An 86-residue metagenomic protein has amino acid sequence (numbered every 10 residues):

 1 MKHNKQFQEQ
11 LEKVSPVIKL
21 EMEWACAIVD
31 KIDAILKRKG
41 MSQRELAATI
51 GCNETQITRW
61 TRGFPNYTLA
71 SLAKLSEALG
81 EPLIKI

Functional and structural regions predicted by a protein language model:
M1-A34, R38-K39: N-terminal flexible/basic segments that precede or flank functional cores
L20, Q43, K85-I86: Recognition helices and adjacent regulatory flanks at domain boundaries
L36, A47, S76: The alpha-helix within a helix-turn-helix
G40-T58: Short alpha-helical DNA-recognition segment
S42, T68-S71: Residues that mark the N-terminal boundary/hinge immediately upstream of a DNA-recognition element
A70-I86: DNA major-groove recognition helix of helix-turn-helix/homeodomain DNA-binding modules
